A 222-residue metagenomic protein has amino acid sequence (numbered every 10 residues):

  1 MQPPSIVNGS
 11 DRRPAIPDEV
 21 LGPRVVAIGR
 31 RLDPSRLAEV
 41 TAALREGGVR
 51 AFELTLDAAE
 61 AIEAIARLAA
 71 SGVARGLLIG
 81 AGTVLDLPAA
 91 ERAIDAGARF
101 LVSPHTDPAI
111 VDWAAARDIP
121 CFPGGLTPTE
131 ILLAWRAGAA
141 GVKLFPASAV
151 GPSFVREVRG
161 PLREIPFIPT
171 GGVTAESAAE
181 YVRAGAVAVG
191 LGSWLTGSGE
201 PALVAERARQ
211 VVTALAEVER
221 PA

Functional and structural regions predicted by a protein language model:
Q2-R99, A116, E164, A175-E176 (+1 more regions): Conserved N-terminal beta1-alpha1 strand-loop-helix module at the mouth
V26, L78-G80, L101-V102, F122 (+2 more regions): Structural detector of well-ordered beta-strand residues that form the stable sheet scaffold of enzyme domains
L32, L56-E60, V84-L85, H105-T106 (+3 more regions): Short beta->alpha linker loops
A51-L54, G141-L144, I168: Short catalytic-loop micro-motif centered on adjacent basic/acidic residues
L54, F100-W113, L144-P152, A184-R207: Glycine-rich phosphate-binding active-site loops on the catalytic face of alpha/beta enzymes
D86-A96, T129-A137, F154, V173-V189: Catalytic cores of alpha/beta
P88-E130, A134: Hydrophobic, well-structured mid-protein blocks that either form specific transmembrane helices
R159: Nucleotide-activated sugar donor-binding and catalytic core shared by glycosyltransferases and related lipid-linked
